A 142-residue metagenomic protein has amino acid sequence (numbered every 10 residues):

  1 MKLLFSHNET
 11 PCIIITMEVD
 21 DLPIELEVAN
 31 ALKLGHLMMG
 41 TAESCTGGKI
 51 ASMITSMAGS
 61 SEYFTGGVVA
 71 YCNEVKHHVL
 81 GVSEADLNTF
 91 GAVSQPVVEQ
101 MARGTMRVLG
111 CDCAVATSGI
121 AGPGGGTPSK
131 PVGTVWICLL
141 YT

Functional and structural regions predicted by a protein language model:
F5, E9-L140: Short alpha-helical segments enriched in small residues
